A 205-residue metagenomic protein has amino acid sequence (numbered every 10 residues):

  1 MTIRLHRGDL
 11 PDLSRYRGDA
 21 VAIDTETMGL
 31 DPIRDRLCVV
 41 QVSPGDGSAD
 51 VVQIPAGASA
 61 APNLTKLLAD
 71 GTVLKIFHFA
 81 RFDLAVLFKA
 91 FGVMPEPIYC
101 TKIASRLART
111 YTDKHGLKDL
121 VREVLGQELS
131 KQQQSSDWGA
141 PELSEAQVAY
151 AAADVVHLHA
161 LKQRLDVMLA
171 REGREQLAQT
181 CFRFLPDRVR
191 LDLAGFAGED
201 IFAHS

Functional and structural regions predicted by a protein language model:
M1-S205: DEDD superfamily 3′-5′ metal-dependent exonuclease/proofreading module
